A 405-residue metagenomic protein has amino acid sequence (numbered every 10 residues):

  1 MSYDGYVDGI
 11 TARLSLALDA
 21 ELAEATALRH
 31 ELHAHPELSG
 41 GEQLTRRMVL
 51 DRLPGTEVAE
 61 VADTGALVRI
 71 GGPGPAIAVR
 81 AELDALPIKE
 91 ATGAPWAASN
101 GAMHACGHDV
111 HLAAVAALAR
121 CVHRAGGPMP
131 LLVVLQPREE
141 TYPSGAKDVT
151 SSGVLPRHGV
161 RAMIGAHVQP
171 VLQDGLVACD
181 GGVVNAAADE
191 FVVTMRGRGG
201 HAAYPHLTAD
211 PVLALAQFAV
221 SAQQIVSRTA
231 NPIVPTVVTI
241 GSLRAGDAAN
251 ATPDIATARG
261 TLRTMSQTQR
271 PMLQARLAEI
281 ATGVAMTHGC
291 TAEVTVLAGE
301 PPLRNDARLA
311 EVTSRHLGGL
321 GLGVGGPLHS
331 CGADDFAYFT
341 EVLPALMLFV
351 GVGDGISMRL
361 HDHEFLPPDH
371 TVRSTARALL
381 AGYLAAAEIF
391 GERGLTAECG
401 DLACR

Functional and structural regions predicted by a protein language model:
M1-H30, A34-P36, T371-R405: N-terminal hydrophobic/helix-forming segments and targeting peptides
G5-A105, D109-M129: Acidic/His- and Gly-rich active-site-bordering loop/insert found across diverse amide/peptide-bond hydrolases
D8, S15, D19-L22, T26 (+13 more regions): Electropositive phosphate-/nucleotide-binding environments in soluble metabolic enzymes
L32, V79, H108, V133 (+7 more regions): Divalent metal-coordination and catalytic microenvironments
G65-A66, L86-K89, G93-M103, D109-V110 (+4 more regions): Histidine/acidic-residue-rich, glycine-tolerant segments that coordinate divalent metal ions
A78-R80, F191, M347-V352: Non-cysteine beta-strand/loop elements that form the S-adenosyl-L-methionine
A216-R405: Metal-dependent amide/peptide-bond hydrolase catalytic core, centered on the "pita-bread" metallohydrolase fold
